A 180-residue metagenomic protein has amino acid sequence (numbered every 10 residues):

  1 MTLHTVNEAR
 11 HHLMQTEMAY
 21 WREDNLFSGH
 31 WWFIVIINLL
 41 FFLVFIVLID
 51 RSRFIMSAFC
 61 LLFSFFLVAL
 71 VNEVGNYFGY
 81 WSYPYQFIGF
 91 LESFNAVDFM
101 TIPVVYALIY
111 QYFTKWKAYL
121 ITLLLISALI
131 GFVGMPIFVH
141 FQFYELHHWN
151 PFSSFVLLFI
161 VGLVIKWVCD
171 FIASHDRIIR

Functional and structural regions predicted by a protein language model:
M1-R180: Aromatic-rich, lipid-facing transmembrane alpha helices and their immediate juxtamembrane interface loops in integral
